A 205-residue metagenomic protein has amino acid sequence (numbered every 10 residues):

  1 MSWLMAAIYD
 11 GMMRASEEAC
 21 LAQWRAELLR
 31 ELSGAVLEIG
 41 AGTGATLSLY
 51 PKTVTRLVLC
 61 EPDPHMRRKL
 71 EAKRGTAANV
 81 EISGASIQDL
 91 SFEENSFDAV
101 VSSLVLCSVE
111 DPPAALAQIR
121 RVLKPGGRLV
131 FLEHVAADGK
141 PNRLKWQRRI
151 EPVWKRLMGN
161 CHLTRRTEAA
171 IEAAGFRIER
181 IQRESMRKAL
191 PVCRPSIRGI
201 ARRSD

Functional and structural regions predicted by a protein language model:
W3, D10-A15, L132-C193: C-terminal alpha-helical "lid/dimerization" subdomain adjacent to the S-adenosyl-L-methionine
A15-A35, A45-T46: Conserved alpha-helix/loop element of class I SAM-dependent methyltransferases that forms part of the SAM/SAH-binding
G34, T55, D98: Conserved acidic residues
L37-D89: Class I SAM-dependent methyltransferase SAM/SAH-binding core
Q88-V100: A short acidic, Gly/Pro-enriched loop at the edge of an enzyme's catalytic core that lines a small-molecule cofactor
A99-D111: A short SAM/SAH-binding and catalytic strip from SAM-dependent methyltransferases
P113-P125: A short glycine-rich, Lys/Arg-flanked "PGG" loop and its adjoining helix->strand segment in the class I
S196-D205: C-terminal lobe and adjacent flexible extensions of AdoMet/dcAdoMet transferase-like proteins
